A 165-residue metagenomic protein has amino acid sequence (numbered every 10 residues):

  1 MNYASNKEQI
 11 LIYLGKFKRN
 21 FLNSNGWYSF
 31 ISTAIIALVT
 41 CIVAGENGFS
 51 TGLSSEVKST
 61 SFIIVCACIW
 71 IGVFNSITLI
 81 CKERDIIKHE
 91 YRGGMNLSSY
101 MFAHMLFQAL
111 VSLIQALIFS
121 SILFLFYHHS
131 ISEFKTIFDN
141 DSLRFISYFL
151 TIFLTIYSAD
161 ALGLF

Functional and structural regions predicted by a protein language model:
M1-F165: Membrane-embedded and extracytoplasmic architecture of multi-pass membrane proteins
